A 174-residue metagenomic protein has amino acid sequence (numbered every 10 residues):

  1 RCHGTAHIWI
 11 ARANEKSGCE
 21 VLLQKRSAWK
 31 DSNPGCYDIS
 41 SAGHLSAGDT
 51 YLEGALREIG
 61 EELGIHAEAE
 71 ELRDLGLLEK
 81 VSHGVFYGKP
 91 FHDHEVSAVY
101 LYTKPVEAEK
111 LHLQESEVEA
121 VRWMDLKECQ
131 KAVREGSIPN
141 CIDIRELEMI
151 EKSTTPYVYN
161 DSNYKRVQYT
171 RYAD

Functional and structural regions predicted by a protein language model:
R1-H7, S17-E62: Conserved Nudix-box catalytic region and its N-terminal flanking loop in Nudix hydrolases and closely related
I10, G64-H66, K89-H92: Short, conserved, surface-exposed binding loops centered on an aromatic residue
A11-A13, T103: A generic structural motif
A13-E20, K89: Short, solvent-exposed loop/turn segments that connect beta-strands within catalytic domains and beta-strand-rich
N14, S27, L78: Short, flexible active-site-adjacent loop segments at beta-strand->alpha-helix junctions, enriched in small/polar
E15-K16, G64-E68, E107-K110: Secondary-structure boundary elements
G35-Y37, S41, L78-D174: Nudix hydrolase/Nudix homology domain
H66-L77: A short coil-to-beta-strand element that immediately follows conserved catalytic motifs
